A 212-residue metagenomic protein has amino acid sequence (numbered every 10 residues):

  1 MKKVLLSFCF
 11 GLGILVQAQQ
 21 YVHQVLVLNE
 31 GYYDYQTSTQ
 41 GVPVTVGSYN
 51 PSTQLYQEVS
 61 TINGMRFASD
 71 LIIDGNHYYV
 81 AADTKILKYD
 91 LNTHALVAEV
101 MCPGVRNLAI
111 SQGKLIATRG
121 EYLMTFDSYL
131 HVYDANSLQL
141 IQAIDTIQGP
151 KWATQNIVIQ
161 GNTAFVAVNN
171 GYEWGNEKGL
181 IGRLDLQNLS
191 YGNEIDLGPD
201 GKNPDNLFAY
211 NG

Functional and structural regions predicted by a protein language model:
M1-V22: Bacterial Sec-dependent N-terminal signal peptides
Q19-Q54: An edge-strand/N-cap motif at the start of beta-rich repeat modules
G31-T37, K85-L87, E121-F126, N170-G175: Short glycine/acidic-enriched loop and turn motifs that connect beta-strands
V44-G47, K85-L87, G104, S128-H131 (+1 more regions): A short loop-to-beta-strand structural motif that recurs across blades of beta-propeller domains
S52-G64, T93-M101, Q139-I147, S190-L197: A short beta-strand motif characteristic of beta-propeller blades
N63-G75, C102-K114, T118-R119, T146-G161 (+1 more regions): Repeated scaffold domains used in trafficking and secretory/extracellular systems, primarily beta-propellers
L140-G212: Solenoidal tandem-repeat scaffolds enriched in leucines and small polar residues
